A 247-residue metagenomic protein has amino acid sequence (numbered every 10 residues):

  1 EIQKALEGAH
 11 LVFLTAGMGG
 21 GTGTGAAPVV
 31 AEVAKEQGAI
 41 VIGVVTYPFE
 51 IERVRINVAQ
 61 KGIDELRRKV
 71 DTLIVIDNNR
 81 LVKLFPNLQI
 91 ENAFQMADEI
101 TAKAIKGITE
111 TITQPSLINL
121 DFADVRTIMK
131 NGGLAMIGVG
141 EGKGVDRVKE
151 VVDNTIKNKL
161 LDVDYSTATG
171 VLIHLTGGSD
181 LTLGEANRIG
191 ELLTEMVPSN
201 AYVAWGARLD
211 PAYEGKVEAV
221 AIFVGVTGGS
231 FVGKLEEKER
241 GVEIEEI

Functional and structural regions predicted by a protein language model:
E1-I247: Tubulin/FtsZ superfamily GTPase core signature
